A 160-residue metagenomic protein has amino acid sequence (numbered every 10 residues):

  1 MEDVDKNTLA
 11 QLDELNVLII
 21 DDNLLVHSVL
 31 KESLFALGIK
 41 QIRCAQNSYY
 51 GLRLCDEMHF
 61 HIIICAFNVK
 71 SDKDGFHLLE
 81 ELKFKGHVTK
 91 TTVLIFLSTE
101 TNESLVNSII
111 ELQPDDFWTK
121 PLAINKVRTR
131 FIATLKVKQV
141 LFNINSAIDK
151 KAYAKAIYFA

Functional and structural regions predicted by a protein language model:
M1-N16, D22, F142: Non-catalytic signal-transmission and effector/linker regions of two-component phosphorelay proteins
T8, L12, T129, L135-A160: CheY-like receiver
L12-V26, L30-L34, I63: Conserved acidic segment of CheY-like receiver
C44-I62, K70: Acidic, metal-coordinating helix/loop segments flanking the phosphotransfer/catalytic sites of two-component signaling
I64-K83, K90: Conserved phosphotransfer microenvironments
F76-H77, K90, E100-D116: Alpha4 helix (beta4-alpha4-beta5 surface) of REC/receiver domains from two-component response regulators
F96-L97: Hydrophobic/aromatic residues positioned on beta-strands within the core alpha/beta folds
S104, L122-R130: C-terminal output helix
